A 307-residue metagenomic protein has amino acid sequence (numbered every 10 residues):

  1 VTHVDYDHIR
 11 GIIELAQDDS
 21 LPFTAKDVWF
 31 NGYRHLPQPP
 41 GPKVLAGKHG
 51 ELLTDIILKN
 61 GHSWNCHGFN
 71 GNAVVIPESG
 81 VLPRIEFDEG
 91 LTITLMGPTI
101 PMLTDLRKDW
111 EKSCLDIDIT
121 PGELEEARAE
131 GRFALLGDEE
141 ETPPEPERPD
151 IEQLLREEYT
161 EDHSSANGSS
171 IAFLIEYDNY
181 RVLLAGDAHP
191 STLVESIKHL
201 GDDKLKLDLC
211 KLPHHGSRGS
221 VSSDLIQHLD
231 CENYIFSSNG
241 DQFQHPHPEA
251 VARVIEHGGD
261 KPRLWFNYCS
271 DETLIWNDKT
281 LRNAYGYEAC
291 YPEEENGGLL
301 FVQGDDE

Functional and structural regions predicted by a protein language model:
V1-L21, L106-D109, S113, D150 (+3 more regions): Active-site-proximal loop/helix segments of hydrolase catalytic cores
G11-L15, H49-L52, A250-R253: Alpha-helical scaffold elements adjacent to nucleotide-binding pockets in ATP/GTP-utilizing enzyme cores
L15-D18, I56, H228, R253 (+1 more regions): Alpha-helical structural signal in soluble globular domains
D19-R181, P262-R263, N267-Y268, E272 (+1 more regions): Flexible, acidic/histidine-containing loops and adjacent segments that form or flank the divalent-metal
K26-D27, S191, E232, A252: Active-site-proximal helix/loop capping residues that flank conserved catalytic or ligand/cofactor
L209, D224-P248, I255-E295: Long, positively charged, glycine-interspersed low-complexity recognition regions
